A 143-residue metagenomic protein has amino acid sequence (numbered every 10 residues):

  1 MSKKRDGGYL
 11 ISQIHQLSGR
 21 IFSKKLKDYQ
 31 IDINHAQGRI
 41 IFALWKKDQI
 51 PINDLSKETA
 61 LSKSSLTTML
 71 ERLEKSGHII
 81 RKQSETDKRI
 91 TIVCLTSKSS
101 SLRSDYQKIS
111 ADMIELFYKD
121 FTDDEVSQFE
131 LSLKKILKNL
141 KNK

Functional and structural regions predicted by a protein language model:
M1, D123-K143: C-terminal regulatory/oligomerization modules of transcriptional regulators
M1-Y29: N-terminal leader segment of winged-helix/HTH proteins
K3, G7, A36-Q37, K98 (+1 more regions): N-terminal positioning helix adjacent to the helix-turn-helix/winged-helix DNA-binding module
I40-I41: Short alpha-helical "packing" element that flanks the helix-turn-helix/winged-helix DNA-binding module
K47-P51: Short capping segments at the starts of secondary-structure elements
I52-N53, S64, E71, T91: Residues within helix-turn-helix
S56: The alpha-helix within a helix-turn-helix
E71-L131: Charged, amphipathic alpha-helical coiled-coil/dimerization segments
